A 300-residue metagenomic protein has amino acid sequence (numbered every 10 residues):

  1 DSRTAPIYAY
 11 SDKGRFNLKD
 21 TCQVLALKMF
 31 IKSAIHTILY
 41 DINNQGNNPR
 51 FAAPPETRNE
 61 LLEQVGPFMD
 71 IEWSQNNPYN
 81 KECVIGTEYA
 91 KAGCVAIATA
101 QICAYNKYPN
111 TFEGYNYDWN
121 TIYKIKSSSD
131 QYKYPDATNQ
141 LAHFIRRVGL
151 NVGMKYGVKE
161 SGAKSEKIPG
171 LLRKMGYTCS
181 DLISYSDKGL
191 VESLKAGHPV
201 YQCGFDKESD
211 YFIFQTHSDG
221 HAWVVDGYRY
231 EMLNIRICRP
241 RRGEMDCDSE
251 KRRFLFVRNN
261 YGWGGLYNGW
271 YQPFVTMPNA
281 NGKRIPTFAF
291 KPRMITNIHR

Functional and structural regions predicted by a protein language model:
D1-L61, I235-R300: Noncatalytic regulatory segments and standalone regulatory/sensor domains
D1-R3, F16, L172, K188 (+1 more regions): Segments that shape or occlude catalytic/ligand-binding pockets
Y8-A9, G93-A104, H143-N151, I168-L172 (+4 more regions): Structural recognition of the beta-strand scaffold that forms the well-ordered cores of secreted hydrolase catalytic
S11-E160: Active-site-adjacent structural segments surrounding the nucleophilic cysteine of cysteine proteases and isopeptidases
T87, A92-A96, S161-S165, K195 (+2 more regions): Active-site-proximal structural scaffolding
Y89, A100-Q101, M154-K159, Y185-D187 (+3 more regions): Solvent-exposed loop/turn segments at secondary-structure junctions within structured extracellular/periplasmic domains
T111-D136, G227, L233-S249, L255-R258 (+1 more regions): The catalytic-center signature of Zn2+-dependent metalloproteases
T178-L255: Active-site-adjacent substructure of cysteine-protease-like catalytic cores
